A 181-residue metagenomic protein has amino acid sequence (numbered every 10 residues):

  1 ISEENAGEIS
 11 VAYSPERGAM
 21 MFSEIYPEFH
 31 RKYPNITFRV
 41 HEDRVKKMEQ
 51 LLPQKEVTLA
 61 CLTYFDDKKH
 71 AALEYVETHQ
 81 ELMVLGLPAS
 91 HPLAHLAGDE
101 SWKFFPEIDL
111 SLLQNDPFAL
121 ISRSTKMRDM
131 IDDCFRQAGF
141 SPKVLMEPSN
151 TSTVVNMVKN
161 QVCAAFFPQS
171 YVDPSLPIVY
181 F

Functional and structural regions predicted by a protein language model:
I1-S2: Alpha-helical linker/hinge and terminal dimerization helices associated with HTH transcriptional regulators
A6-K69, P148: Central regulatory/effector-binding core of bacterial HTH transcription factors
I25-K32, E56, R128-S141: Ligand-binding cleft/hinge of the Venus flytrap
R44-V45, C61-D66, P88-A89, N150 (+2 more regions): Beta->alpha turn/N-cap motifs
E49, P53, L110, V154-V155: Short hydrophobic/charged patches on amphipathic alpha-helices used for structural packing and interfaces
L52-L62, M83, F140, V158-A165: Alpha-to-beta junction loops
K69-V76, E81, I108, S152-F181: Beta-alpha-beta core module
L87, L93-A138: Secondary-structure junction motif
